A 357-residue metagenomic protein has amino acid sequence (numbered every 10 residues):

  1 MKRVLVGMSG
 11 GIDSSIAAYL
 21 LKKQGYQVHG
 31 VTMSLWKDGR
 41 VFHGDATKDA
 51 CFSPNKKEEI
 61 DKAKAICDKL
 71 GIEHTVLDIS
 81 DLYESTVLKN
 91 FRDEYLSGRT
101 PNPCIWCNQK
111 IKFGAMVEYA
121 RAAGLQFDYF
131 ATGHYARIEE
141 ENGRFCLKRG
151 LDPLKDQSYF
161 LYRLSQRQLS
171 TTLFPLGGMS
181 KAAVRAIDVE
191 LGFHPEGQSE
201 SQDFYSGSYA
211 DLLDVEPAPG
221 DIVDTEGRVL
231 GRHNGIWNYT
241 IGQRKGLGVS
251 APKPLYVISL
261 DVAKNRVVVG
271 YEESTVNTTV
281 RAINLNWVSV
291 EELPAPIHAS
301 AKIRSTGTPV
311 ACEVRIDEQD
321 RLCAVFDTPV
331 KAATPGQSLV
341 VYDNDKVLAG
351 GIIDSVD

Functional and structural regions predicted by a protein language model:
M1-Y162, A183: ATP-dependent adenylation/nucleotidyltransferase module used to activate substrates
A131-E139, G143-D357: AMP-forming adenylation/ATP pyrophosphatase catalytic core
